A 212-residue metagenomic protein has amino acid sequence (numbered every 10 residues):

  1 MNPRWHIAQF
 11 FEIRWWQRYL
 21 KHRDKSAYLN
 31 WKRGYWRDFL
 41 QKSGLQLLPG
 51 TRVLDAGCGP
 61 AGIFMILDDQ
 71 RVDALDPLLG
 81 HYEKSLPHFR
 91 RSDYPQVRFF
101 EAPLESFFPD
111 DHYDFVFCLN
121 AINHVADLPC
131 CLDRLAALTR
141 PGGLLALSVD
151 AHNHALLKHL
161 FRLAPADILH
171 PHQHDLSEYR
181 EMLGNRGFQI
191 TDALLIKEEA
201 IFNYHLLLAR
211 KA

Functional and structural regions predicted by a protein language model:
M1-Q46: Class I SAM-dependent methyltransferase Rossmann-like catalytic core, especially the SAM/SAH-binding loop
L54, C58-S106: Class I SAM-dependent methyltransferase SAM/SAH-binding core
A102-V116: A short acidic, Gly/Pro-enriched loop at the edge of an enzyme's catalytic core that lines a small-molecule cofactor
F115-D127: A short SAM/SAH-binding and catalytic strip from SAM-dependent methyltransferases
P129-L144: A short glycine-rich, Lys/Arg-flanked "PGG" loop and its adjoining helix->strand segment in the class I
A146-Q173: Conserved class I S-adenosyl-L-methionine
H170-G187: Short alpha-helix
R186-A212: Core SAM-dependent methyltransferase catalytic element
